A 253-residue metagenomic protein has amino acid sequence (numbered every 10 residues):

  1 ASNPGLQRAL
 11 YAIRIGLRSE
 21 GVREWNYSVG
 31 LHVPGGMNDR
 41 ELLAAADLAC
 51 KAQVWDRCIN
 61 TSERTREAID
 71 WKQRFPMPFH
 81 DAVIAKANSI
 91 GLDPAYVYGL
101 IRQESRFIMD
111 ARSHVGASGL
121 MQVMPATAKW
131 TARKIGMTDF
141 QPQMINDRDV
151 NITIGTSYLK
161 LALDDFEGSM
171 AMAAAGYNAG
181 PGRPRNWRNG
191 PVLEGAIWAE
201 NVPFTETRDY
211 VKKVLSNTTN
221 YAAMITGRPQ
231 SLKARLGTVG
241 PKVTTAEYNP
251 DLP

Functional and structural regions predicted by a protein language model:
A1, G5-R8, I15-P253: Catalytic glycan-binding domains that act on GlcNAc-containing polysaccharides
